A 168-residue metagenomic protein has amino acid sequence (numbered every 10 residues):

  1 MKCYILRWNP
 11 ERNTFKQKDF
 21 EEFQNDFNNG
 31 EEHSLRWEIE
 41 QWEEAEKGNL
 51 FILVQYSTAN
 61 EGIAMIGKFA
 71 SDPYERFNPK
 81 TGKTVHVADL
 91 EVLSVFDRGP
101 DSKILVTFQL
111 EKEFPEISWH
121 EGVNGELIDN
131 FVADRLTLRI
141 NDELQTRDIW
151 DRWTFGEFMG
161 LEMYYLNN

Functional and structural regions predicted by a protein language model:
M1-K47, D129, R135-N167: Compositionally biased, charged N-terminal/linker segments
K47-N49, M65: Short beta-strand or tight-loop elements that sit immediately N-terminal to catalytic metal-binding acidic residues
Q55-N60: Short, charged beta-turn/beta-strand-edge "cap" motif at the junction between a beta-strand and an adjacent loop
G62, I66-N130: Aromatic- and Lys/Arg-enriched surface recognition patch
